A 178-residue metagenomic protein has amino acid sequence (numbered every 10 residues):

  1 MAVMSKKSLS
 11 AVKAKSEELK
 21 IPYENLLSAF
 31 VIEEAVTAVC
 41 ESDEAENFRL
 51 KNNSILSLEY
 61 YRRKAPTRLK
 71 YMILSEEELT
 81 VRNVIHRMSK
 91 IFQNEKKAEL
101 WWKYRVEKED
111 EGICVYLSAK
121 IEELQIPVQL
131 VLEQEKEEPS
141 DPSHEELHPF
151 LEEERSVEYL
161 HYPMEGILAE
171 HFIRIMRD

Functional and structural regions predicted by a protein language model:
M1-D178: Compositionally biased terminal segments of proteins
